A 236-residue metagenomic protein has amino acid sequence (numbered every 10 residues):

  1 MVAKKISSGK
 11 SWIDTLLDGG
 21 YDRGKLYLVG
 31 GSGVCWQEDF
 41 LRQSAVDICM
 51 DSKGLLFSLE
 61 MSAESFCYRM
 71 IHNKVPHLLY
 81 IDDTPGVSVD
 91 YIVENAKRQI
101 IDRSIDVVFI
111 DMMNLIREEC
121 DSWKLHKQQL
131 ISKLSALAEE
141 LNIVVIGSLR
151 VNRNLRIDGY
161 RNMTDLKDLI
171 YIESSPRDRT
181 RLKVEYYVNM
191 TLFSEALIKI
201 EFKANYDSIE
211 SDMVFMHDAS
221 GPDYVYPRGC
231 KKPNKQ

Functional and structural regions predicted by a protein language model:
M1-L16: N-terminal pre-Walker A segment at the start of P-loop NTPase domains
S8, S32, D51-Q129, R177 (+5 more regions): Conserved inter-motif catalytic segment of the P-loop NTP-binding fold
W12-L16, F40-S44, Y91-N95, L130-K133: Well-ordered alpha-helical segments embedded in enzymatic catalytic cores
I13, V29, E60: Conserved hydrophobic/aromatic pocket- or pore-lining residues that grip, position, or stack substrates in active sites
T15, V34-Q37, Q129-K235: Phosphate-binding/switch region of NTP-binding enzymes
G19-Y21, D47-M50, R98-D102, A136-L141 (+1 more regions): Conserved catalytic network of the ASCE P-loop NTPase/AAA+ motor domain
R23-D47: Glycine-rich P-loop/Walker A and Walker A-like loops and their local beta1-loop-alpha1 context in P-loop NTPases
Y27-V29, L55-F57, D82, I146 (+1 more regions): Hydrophobic/aromatic beta-strand patches that form the interior of the parallel beta-sheet core in alpha/beta enzyme
